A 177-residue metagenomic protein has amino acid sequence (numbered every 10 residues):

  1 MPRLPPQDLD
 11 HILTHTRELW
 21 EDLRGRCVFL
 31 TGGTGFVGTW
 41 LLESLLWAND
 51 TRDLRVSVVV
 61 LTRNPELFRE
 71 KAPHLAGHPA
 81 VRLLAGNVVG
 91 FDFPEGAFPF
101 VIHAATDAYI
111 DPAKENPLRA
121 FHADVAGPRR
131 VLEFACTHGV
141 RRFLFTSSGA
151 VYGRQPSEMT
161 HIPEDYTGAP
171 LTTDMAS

Functional and structural regions predicted by a protein language model:
M1-F100: N-terminal Rossmann/SDR dinucleotide-binding element
D22, A105, I110-D111, D165-T172: Short glycine/proline-rich turn/loop motifs
T31, L61, V101-D107, F143-G149: SDR active-site strand-loop-helix element
L42, V125-L132: Short, hydrophobic/amphipathic alpha-helical packing segments that form internal helix faces or helix-helix interfaces
L46-W47, A76-G77, V101, L118-A120 (+1 more regions): Glycine-rich, phosphate-binding/catalytic loops in enzymes
A85-A123, R154: NAD(P)H-binding glycine-rich loop region in Rossmannoid oxidoreductase-like domains and their noncatalytic homologs
R119-F121, V125, T172-S177: Short-chain dehydrogenase/reductase
R129-A176: Conserved Rossmann-fold NAD(P)-dependent oxidoreductase catalytic core, especially the SDR/UDP-sugar
